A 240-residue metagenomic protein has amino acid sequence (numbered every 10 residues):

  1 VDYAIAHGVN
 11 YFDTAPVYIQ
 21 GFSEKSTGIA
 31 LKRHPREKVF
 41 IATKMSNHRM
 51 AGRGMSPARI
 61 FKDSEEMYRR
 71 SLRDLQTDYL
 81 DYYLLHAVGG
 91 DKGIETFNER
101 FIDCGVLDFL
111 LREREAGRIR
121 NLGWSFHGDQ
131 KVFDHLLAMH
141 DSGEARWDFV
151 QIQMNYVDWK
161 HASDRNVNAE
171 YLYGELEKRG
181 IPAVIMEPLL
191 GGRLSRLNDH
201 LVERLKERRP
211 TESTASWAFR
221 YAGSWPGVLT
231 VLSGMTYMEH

Functional and structural regions predicted by a protein language model:
V1, M45-D63, I94-T96, G128 (+1 more regions): Active-site mouth loops of central-metabolism enzymes
V1-A4, R59-Q76, G128-H140, T214-Y221: Short, acidic/polar
V1-F40, D78, F109, E115: N-terminal binding-site loop/beta-alpha segment at the start of enzyme catalytic domains that lines or forms
A4, F12, T27, I41 (+7 more regions): Conserved, mostly hydrophobic/aromatic
Q20, V88-H240: Beta/alpha (TIM)-barrel catalytic core signal, keyed to glycine-rich beta->alpha loops juxtaposed to Asp/Glu that bind
R36-V39, D78-Y82, R120-N121, R146: Short acidic capping loops at alpha-helix termini that bridge into adjacent secondary structure
E37-A51, L85, I152-M154: A short, structured active-site edge motif that brings together acidic residues
L72-F97: Active-site groove signature of glycoside hydrolases
